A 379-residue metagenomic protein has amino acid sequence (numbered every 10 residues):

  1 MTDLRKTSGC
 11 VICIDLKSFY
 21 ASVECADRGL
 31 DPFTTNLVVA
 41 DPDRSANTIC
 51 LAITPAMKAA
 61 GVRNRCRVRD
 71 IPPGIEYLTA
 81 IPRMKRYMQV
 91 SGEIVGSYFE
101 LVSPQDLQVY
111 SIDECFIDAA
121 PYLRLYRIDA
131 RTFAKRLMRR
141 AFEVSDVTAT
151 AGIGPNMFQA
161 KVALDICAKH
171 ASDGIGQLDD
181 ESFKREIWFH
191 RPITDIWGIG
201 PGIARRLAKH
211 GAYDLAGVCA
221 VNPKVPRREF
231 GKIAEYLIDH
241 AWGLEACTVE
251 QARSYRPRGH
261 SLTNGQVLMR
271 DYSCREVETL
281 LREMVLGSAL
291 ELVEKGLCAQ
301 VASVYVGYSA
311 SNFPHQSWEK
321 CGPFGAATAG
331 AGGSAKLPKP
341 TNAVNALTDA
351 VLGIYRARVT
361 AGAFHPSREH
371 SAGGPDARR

Functional and structural regions predicted by a protein language model:
M1-H240, V249, E369, R378-R379: Gly/Gly-Pro- and Ser/Thr-rich, intrinsically disordered tail segments characteristic of DNA damage-repair and tolerance
L4, C13, R205-H365, R378: DNA-contacting surface of Y-family translesion DNA polymerases
